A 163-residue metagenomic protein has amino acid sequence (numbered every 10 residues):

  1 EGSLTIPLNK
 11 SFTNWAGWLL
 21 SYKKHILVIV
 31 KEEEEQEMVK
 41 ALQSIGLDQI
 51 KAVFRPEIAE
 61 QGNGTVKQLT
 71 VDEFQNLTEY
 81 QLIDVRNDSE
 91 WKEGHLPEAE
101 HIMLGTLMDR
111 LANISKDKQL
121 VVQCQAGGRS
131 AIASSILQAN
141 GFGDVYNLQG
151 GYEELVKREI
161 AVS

Functional and structural regions predicted by a protein language model:
E1-S163: Rhodanese-like catalytic fold shared by cysteine-dependent sulfurtransferases and DSP/PTP-type phosphatases
